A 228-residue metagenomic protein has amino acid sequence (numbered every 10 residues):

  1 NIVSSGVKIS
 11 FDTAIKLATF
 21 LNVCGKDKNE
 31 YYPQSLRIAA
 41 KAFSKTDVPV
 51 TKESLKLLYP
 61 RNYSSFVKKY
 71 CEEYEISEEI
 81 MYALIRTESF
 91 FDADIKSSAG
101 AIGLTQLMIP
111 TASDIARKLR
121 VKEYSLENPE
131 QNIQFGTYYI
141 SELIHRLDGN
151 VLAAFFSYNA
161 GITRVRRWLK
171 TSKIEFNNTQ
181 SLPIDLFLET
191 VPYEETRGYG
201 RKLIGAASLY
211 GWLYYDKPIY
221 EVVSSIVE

Functional and structural regions predicted by a protein language model:
N1-A101, P110-Y124, Q131-L147, L152-A153 (+2 more regions): Cell-wall glycan-active module
